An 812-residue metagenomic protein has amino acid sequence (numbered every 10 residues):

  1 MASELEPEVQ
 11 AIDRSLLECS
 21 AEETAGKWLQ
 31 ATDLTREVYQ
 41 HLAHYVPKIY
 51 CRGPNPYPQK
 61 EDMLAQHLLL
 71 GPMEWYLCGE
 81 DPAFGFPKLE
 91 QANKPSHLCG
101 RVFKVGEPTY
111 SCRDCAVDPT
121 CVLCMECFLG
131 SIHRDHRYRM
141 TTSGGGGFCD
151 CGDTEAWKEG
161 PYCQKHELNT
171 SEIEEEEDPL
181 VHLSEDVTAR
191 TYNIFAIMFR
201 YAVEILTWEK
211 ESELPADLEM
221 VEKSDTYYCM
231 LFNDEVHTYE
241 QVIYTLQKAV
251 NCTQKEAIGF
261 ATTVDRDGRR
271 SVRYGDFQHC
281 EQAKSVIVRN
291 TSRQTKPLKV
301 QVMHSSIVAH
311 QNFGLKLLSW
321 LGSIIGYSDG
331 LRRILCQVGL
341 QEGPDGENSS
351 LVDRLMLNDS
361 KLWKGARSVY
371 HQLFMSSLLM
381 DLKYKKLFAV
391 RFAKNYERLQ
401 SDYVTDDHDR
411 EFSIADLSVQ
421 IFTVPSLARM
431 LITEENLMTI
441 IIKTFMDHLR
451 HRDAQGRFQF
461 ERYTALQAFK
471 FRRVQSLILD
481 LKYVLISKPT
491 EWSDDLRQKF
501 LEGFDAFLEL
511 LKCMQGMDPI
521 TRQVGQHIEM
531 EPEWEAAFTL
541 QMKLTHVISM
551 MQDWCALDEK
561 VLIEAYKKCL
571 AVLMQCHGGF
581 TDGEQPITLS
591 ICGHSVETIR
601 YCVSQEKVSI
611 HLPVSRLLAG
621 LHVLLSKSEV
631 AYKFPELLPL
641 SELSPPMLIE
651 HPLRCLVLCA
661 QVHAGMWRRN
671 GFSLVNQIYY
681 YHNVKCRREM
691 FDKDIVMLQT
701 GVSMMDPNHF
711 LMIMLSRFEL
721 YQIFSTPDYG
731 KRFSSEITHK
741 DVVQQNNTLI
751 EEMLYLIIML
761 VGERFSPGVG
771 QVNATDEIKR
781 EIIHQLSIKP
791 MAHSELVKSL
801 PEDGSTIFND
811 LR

Functional and structural regions predicted by a protein language model:
A2-T109, A116-C121, F128, H136 (+11 more regions): Long, compositionally biased, serine/threonine/proline- and charge-rich low-complexity regions
C112, C124, F148-C151: Zinc-coordinating Cys/His ligand positions in small cysteine/histidine-rich zinc-finger domains
T141-W157, R812: Intrinsically disordered linkers and flanking regulatory tails adjacent to Zn-binding modules
A216, E222, Y227-C229, Q282-S323: A cross-kingdom feature marking charged/low-complexity
H237-A249: Alpha-helical support elements that line or immediately flank enzyme active sites and cofactor-binding pockets
V250-D267: Glycine-rich phosphate/pyrophosphate-binding loops and their adjacent beta-strand/loop elements at enzyme active sites
Y274-E281: Helix N-cap motif at beta-to-alpha junctions
Q785-E795: Short capping segments at the starts of secondary-structure elements
